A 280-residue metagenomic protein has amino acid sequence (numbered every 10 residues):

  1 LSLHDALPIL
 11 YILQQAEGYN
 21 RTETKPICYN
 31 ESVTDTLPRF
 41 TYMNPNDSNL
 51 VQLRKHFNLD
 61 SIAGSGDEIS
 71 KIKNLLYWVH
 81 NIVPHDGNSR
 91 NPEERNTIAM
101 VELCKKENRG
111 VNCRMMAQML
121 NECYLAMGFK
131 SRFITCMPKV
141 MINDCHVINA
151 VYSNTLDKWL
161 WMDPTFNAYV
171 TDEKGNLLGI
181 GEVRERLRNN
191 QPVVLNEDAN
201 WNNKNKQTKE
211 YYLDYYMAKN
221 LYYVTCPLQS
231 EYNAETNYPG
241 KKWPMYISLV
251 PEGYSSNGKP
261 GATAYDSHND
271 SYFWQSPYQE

Functional and structural regions predicted by a protein language model:
L1-L7: Short, small-residue-biased leader/transition segments that mark boundaries at the very start of proteins
P8-A16: N-terminal targeting leaders that direct proteins to extracytoplasmic destinations
E17-V111: Secondary-structure boundary elements
K73, V111-E122: A structural signal for well-ordered alpha-helical segments within the folded catalytic domains of diverse enzymes
R109-C113, I134-C136: Short His-Asn-centered micro-motif
Q118-N190: Hydrophobic/aromatic-rich core segments of domains that either
N189-E280: Low-complexity, Gly/Ser/Thr/Pro-rich intrinsically disordered linker/tail segments
